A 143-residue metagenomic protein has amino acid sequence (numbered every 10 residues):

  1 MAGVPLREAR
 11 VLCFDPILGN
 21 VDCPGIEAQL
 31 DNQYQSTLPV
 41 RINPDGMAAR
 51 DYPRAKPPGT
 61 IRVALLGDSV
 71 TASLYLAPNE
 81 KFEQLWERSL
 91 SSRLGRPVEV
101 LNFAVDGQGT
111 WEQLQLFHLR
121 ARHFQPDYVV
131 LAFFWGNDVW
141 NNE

Functional and structural regions predicted by a protein language model:
M1-P24, W111-E143: Interaction-surface signature
A2-S89, R93-L94: Membrane/wall-proximal cationic-aromatic binding patches
R62-L66, L101, V129: Conserved beta-strand elements of the Class I
V70, D106, F134-G136: Catalytic metal-binding/acid-base residues of hydrolase active sites
E87-H123: A conserved hydrophobic secondary-structure block that centers on an alpha-helix together with its immediately flanking
